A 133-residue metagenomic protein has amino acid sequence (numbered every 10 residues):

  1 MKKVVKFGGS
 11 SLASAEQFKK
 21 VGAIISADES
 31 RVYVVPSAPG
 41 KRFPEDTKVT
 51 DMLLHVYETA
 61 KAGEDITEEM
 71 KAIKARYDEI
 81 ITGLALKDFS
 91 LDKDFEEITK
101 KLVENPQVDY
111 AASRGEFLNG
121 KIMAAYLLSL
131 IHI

Functional and structural regions predicted by a protein language model:
M1-I131: Nucleotide/pyrophosphate-binding catalytic subdomain
